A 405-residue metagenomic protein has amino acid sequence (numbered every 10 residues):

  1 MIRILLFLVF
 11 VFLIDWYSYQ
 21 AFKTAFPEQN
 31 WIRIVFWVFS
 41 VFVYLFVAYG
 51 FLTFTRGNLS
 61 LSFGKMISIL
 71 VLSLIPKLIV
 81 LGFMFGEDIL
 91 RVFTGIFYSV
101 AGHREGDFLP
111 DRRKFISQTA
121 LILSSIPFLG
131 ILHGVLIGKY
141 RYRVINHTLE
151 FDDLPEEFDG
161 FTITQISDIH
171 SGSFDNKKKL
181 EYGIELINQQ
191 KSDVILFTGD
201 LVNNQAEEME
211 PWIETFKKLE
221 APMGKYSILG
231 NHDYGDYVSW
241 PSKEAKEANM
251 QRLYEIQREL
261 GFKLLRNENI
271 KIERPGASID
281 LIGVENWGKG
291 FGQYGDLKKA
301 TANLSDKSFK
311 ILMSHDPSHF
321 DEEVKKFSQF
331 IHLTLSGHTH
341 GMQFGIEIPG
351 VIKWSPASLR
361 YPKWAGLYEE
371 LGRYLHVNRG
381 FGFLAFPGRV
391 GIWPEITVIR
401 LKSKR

Functional and structural regions predicted by a protein language model:
M1-Y140: Non-catalytic terminal accessory segments
L6, V35-V38, E150, E157 (+1 more regions): Intrinsic disorder/low-structure terminal segments
V9-V11, V35-V43, V47, V71 (+14 more regions): Extended aliphatic helical segments
I14-P27, L109-L123, N146-P155, G183-I195 (+2 more regions): Short, charge-rich amphipathic segments
L61, G130-L132, D152, K299 (+1 more regions): Hydrophobic alpha-helical segments with strong N-terminal bias
F97, L129-T162, F174-K178, Y182-E185: C-terminal segment of N-terminal export signals and the immediately downstream linker at the start of the mature
P110, I116-A120, P127-E150, A248-N267: A short, flexible N-terminal coil/short beta segment enriched in small residues
L154-R405: Soluble catalytic domains of enzymes that build or remodel membrane lipids, polysaccharides, and related
